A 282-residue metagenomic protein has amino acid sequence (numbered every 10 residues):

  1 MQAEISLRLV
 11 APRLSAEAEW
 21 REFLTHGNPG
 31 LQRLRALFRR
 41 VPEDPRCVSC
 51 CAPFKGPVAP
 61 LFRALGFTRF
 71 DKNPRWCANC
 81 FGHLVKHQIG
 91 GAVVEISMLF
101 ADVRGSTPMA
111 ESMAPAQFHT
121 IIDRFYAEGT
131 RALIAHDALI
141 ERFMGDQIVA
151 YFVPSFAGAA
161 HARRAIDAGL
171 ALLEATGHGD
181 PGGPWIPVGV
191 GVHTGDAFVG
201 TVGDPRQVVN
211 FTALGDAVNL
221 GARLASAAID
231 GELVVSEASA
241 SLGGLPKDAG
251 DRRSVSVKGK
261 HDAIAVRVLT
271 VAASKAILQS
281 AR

Functional and structural regions predicted by a protein language model:
M1-E95: Regulatory cytosolic signal-relay segments
D44, V48, P74, A78 (+4 more regions): Short amphipathic alpha-helical segments
W76-C77, L84-I89, G105-A110, S274-A281: Sensory coupling linkers of modular signal transduction proteins
I89-D167: Catalytic NTP-binding/metal-coordinating core of nucleotidyl cyclase/transferase enzymes
A132-R164, A175-D216, I264-V266, V271: Catalytic core of nucleotidyl cyclases, primarily class III adenylyl/guanylyl cyclases
L172-A175, G179, P205, R223 (+2 more regions): Conserved, well-folded catalytic cores of nucleic-acid-processing and energy-transducing macromolecular machines
A227-R282: Cytosolic regulatory/linker segments at or just downstream of nucleotide-handling modules in signal-transduction
